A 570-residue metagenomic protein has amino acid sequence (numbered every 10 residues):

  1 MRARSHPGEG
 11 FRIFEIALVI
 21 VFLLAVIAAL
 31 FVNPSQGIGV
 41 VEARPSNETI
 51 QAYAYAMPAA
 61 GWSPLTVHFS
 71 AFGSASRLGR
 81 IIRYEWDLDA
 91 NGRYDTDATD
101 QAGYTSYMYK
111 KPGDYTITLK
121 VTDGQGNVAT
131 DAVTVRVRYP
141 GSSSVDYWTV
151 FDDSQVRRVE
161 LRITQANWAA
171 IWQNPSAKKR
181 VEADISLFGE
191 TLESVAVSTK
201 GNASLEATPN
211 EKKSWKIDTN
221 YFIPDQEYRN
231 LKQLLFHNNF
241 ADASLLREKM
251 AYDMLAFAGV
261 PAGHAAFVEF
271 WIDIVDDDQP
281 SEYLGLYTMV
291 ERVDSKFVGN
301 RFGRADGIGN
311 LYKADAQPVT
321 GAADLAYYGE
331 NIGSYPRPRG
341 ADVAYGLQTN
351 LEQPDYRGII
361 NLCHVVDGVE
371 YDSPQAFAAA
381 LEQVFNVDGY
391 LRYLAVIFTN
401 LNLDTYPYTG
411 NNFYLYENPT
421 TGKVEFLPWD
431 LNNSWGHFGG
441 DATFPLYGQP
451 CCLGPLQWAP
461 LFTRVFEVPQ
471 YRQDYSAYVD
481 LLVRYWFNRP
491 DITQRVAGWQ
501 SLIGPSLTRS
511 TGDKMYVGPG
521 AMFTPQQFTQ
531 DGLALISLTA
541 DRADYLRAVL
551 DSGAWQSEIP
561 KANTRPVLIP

Functional and structural regions predicted by a protein language model:
H6-V19: N-terminal Sec-pathway targeting helices
P34-S142: Extracellular/lumenal mature domains of secreted and surface-exposed proteins
I38-Q51, R136-T149, S552-P570: Low-complexity, Pro/Thr/Ser/Gly/Ala-rich linker/spacer regions in secreted, extracellular modular proteins
P140-R180: N-terminal module-boundary/linker segments of secreted carbohydrate-active enzymes
W148, V156, N167, I171 (+4 more regions): Middle-to-C-terminal accessory/interaction subdomains
V181-N238: Conserved oxyanion/phosphate-binding beta-strand-loop segments in alpha/beta enzyme cores
S214-P224, F236-F240, V260-G263, V275 (+3 more regions): Internal "kinase-insert"/substrate-recognition segments embedded within catalytic cores of ATP-dependent enzymes
A258-W271, T405: Short, well-structured beta-strand/strand-turn elements
